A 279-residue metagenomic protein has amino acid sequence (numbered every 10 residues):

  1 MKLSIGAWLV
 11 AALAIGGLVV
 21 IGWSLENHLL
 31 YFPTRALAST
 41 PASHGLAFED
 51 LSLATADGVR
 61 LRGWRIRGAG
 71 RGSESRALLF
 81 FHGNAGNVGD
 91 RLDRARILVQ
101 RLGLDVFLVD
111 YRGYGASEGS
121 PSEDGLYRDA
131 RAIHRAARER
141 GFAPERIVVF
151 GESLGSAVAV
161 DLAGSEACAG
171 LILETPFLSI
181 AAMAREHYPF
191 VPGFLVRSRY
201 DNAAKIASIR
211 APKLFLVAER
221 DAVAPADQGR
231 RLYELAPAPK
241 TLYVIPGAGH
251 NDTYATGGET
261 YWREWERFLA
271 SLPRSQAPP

Functional and structural regions predicted by a protein language model:
A7-A54: An N-terminal hydrophobic leader/cap segment in hydrolases
A56-A136, R140, E145, A163: Membrane-embedded segments
R94, N202, A211, P225-E234: Short alpha-helix in the alpha/beta-hydrolase fold that links the catalytic acid
A136-R140, P144-F190: Primarily recognizes the serine-hydrolase "nucleophile elbow" in alpha/beta-hydrolase and SGNH/GDSL folds
V191-K205, R210-A211: Active-site nucleophile elbow and catalytic-triad environment of alpha/beta-hydrolase enzymes
S208-R210, F215-D221: Short beta-strand/loop motif that positions the catalytic acidic residue of the alpha/beta-hydrolase fold
E219-A224, N251-D252: Acidic catalytic loop of the alpha/beta-hydrolase fold
R230-P279: C-terminal catalytic histidine-bearing segment of alpha/beta-hydrolase fold enzymes
